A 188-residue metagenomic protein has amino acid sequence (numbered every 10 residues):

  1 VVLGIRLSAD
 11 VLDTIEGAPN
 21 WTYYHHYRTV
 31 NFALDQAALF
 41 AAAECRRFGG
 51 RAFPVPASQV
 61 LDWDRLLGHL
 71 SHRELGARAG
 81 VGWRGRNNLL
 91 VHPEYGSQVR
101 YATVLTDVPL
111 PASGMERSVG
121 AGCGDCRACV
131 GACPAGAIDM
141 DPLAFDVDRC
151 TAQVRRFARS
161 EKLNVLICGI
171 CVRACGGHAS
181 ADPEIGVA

Functional and structural regions predicted by a protein language model:
V2-R28: Non-catalytic, usually N-terminal nucleic-acid engagement modules in DNA/RNA processing proteins
Y23-A188: Catalytic cores of enzyme domains
